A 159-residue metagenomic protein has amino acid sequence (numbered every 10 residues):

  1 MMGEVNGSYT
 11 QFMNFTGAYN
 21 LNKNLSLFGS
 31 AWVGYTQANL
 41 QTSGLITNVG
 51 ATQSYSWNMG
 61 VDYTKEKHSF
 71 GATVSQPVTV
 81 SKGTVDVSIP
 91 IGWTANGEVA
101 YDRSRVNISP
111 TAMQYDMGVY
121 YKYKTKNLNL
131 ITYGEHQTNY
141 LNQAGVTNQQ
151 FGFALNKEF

Functional and structural regions predicted by a protein language model:
M1-G7, F12-A18, F28-A144: Outer membrane beta-barrel transmembrane domains
Y140-F159: Proline-poor, low-complexity alpha-helical tail modules
